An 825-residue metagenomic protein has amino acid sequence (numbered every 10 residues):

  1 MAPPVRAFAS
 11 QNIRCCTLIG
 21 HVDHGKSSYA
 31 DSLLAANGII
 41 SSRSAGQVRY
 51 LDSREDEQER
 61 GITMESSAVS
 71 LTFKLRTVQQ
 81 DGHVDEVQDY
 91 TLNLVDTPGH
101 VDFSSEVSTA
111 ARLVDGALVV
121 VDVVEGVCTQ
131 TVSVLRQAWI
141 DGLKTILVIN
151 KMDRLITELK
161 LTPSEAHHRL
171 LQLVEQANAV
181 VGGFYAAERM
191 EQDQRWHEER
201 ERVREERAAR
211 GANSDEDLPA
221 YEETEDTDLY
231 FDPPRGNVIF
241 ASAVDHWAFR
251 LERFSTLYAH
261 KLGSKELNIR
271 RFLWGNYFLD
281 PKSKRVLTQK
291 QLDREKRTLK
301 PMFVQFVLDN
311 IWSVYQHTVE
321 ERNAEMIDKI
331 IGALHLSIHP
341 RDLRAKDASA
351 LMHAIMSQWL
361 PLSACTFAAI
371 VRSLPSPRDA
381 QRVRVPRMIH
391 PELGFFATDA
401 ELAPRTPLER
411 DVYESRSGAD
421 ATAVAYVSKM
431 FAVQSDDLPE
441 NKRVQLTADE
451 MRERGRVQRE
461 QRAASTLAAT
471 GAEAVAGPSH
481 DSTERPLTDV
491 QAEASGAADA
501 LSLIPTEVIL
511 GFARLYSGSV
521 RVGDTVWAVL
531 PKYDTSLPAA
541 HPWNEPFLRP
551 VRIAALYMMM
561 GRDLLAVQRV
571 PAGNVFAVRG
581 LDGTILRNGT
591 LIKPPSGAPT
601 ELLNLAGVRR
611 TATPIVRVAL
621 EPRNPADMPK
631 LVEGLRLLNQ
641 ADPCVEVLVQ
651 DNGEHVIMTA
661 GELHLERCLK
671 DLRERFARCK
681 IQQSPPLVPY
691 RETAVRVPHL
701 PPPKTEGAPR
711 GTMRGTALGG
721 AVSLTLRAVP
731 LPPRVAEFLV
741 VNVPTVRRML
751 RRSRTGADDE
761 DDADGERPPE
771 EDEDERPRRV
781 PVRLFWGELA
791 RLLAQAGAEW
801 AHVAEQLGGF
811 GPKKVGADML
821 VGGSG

Functional and structural regions predicted by a protein language model:
M1-N12, S66, T72, T77-V87 (+13 more regions): Intrinsic disorder/low-complexity signal
A2-V120, L159: P-loop NTPase switch module centered on the Walker A-proximal segment
D23, Y29, G61, D96 (+12 more regions): Residue-level signature of catalytic and energy-coupling elements of molecular machines, predominantly ATP/GTP-dependent
H24, A36-I40, H100-V101, V124-V127 (+12 more regions): Conserved nucleotide-binding/hydrolysis micro-motifs of P-loop NTPases
D89-L92, T97-S104, A111-H167, N178 (+1 more regions): Conserved Switch II/interswitch segment of TRAFAC-class P-loop GTPases
R154-K290, R294, M302, F306-H317 (+4 more regions): Canonical P-loop GTPase G-domain recognition
H167, L218, E223-T224, S255-G275 (+3 more regions): Accessory interaction regions appended to the cores of large information-processing enzymes
S313-E401, R416: Extended, domain-scale alpha-helical bundle/helix-rich regions
